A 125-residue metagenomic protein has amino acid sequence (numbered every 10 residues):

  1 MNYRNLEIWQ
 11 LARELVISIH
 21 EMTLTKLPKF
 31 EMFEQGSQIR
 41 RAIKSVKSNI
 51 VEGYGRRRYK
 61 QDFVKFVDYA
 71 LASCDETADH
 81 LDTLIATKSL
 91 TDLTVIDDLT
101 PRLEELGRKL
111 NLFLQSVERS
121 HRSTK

Functional and structural regions predicted by a protein language model:
M1-K125: Amphipathic alpha-helical assembly/interaction segments
